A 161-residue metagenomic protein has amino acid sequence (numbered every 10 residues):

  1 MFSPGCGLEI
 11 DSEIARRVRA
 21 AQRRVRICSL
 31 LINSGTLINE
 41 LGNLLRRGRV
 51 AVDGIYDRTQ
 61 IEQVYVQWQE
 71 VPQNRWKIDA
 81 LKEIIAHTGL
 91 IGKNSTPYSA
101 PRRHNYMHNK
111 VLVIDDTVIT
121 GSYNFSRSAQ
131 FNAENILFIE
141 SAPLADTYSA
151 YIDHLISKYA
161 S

Functional and structural regions predicted by a protein language model:
M1-G5: Active-site cores of enzymes that catalyze phosphoryl transfer or operate on phosphate-rich substrates
G7, D11, R24, S34-S161: PLD/PLD-like phosphodiesterase catalytic module centered on the HKD motif
